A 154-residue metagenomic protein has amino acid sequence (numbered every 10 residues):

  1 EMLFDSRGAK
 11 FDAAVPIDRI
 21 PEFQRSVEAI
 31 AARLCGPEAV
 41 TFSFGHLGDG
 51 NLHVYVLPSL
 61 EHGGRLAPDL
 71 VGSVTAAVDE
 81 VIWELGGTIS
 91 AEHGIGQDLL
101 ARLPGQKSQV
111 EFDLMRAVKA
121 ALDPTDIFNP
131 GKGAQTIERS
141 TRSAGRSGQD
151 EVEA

Functional and structural regions predicted by a protein language model:
E1-A154: Conserved glycine-rich FAD pyrophosphate-binding loop
